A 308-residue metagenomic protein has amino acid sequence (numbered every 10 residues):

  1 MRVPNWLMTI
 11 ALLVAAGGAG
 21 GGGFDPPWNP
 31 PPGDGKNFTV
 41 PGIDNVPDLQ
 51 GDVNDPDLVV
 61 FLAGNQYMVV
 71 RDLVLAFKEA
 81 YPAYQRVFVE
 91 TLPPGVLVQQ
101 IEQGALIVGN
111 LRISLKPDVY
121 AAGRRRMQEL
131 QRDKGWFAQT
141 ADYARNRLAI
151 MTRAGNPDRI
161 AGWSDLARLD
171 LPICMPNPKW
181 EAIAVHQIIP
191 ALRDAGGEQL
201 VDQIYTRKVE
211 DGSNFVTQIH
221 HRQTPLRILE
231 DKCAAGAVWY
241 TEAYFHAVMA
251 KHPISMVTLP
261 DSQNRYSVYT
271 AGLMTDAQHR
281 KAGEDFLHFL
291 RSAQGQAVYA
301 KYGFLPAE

Functional and structural regions predicted by a protein language model:
M1-L7: Bacterial N-terminal signal peptides that target proteins for export
L7-A15: Bacterial N-terminal signal peptides
G17-F88, L92-Q99, Q103, G109-K116 (+4 more regions): Exported/periplasmic ABC-transporter solute-binding proteins
F137-A138: A short alpha->loop->secondary-structure connector
A141: Short glycine-biased active-site loop of nucleotidyltransferases that positions the nucleotide triphosphate and helps
